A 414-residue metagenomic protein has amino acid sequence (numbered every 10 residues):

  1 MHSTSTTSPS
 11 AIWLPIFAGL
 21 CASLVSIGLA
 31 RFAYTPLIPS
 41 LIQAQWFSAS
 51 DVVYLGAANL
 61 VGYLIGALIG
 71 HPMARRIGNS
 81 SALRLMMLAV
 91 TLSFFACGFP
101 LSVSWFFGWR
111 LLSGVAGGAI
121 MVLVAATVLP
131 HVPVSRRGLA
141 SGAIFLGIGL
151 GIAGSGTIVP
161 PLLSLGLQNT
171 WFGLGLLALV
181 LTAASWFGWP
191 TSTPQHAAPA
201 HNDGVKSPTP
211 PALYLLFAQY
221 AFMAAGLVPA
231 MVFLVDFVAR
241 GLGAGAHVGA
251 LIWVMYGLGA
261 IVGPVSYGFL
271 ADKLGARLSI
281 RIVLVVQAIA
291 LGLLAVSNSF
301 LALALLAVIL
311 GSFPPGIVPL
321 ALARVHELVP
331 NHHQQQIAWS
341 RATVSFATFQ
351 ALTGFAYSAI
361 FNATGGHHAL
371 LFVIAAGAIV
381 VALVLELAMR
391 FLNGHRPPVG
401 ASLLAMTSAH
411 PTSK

Functional and structural regions predicted by a protein language model:
T35, L213-V254, I261-P264: Extracytoplasmic gate region of multi-pass secondary transporters
W46, G78, F99-S104, G243 (+2 more regions): Helix-breaking motifs and short loop linkers at transmembrane-helix boundaries and internal kinks in secondary membrane
S104-S113, L301-I309: Paired small-residue
W109-G147: Cytoplasmic helix-loop-helix junction between adjacent transmembrane helices in 12-TM secondary transporters
A119-V132, G316-P330: Intracellular juxtamembrane helix-capping segments at the cytosolic ends of symmetry-related transmembrane helices
V134-S135, G142-W189: Helix-loop-helix hairpin linking two adjacent transmembrane segments in secondary transporters
P161-L176, A359-A378: A membrane-interface helix-boundary motif in multi-pass transporters
H332-G365: A late C-terminal transmembrane helix in Major Facilitator Superfamily
